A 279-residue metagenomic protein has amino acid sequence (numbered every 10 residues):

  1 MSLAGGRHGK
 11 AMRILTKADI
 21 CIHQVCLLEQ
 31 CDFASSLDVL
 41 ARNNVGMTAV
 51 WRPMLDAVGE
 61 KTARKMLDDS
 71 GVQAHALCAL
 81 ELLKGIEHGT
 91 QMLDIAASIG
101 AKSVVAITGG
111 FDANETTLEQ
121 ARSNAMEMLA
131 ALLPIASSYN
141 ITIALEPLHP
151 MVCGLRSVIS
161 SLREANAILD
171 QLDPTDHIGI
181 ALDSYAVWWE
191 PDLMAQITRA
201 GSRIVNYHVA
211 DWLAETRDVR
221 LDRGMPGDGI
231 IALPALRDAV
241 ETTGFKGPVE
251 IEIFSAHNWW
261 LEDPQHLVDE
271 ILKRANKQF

Functional and structural regions predicted by a protein language model:
S2-N44, D68, D94-K102, E115 (+2 more regions): Histidine-acidic metal/acid-base catalytic patches
I14, G46-T142, F245-K246, A256-N258: Structural motif corresponding to the early beta-alpha repeats
C26-L28, R52-D56, L80-L83, T108-D112 (+4 more regions): Active-site-proximal loop/turn and secondary-structure-junction residues that shape catalytic pockets, frequently
G110-S123, H149-S157, D222-R223: Surface-exposed cleft-lining segments at the edges of enzyme active sites
L129, L133-A136, M151-V152, L169-D176 (+1 more regions): Short, well-ordered alpha-helical segments in soluble proteins
Y139-D173: Basic- and aromatic-lined ligand-binding clefts that recognize polyanionic substrates
